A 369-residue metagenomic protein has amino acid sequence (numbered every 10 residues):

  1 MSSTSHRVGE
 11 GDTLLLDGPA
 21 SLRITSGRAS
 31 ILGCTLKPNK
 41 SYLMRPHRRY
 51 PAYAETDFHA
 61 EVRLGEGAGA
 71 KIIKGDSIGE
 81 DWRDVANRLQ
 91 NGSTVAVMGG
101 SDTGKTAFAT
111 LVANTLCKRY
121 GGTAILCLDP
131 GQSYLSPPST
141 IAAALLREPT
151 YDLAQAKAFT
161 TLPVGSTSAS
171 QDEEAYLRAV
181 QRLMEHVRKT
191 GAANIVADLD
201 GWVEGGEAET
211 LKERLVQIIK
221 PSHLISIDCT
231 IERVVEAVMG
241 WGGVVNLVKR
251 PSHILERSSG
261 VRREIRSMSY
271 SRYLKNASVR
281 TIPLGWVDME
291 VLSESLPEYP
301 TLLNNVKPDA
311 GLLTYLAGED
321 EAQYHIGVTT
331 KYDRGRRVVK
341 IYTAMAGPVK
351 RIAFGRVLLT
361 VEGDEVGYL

Functional and structural regions predicted by a protein language model:
M1-S93, V97, L111, I141 (+2 more regions): Preference for solvent-exposed, low-hydrophobicity sequence contexts
D76-M98, Y120, A124-I195, V203: Nucleotide-state-sensitive switch-loop elements of NTP-binding domains
S93-K118: Glycine-rich phosphate-binding P-loop
A107-F108, L135-T140, A208-E209, E236-V238: Short acidic, glycine/serine/threonine-rich loops at helix termini
F108-L111, A179-L183, L211: Well-ordered alpha-helical segments embedded in enzymatic catalytic cores
T115-R119, T190, I218: Alpha-helix C-cap/termination motif
H186-V187, A193-G243: Phosphate/Mg2+-binding loops and adjacent switch elements in nucleotide/diphosphate-handling enzyme cores
